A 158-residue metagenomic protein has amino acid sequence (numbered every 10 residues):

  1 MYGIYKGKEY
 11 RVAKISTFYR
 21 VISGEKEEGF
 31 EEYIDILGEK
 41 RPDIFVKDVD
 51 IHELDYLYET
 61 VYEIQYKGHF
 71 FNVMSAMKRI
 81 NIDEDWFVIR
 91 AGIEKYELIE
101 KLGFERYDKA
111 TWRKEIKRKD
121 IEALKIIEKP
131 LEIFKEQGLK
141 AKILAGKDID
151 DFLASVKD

Functional and structural regions predicted by a protein language model:
M1-D158: Short, surface-exposed polybasic-aromatic patches that bind anionic ligands, especially phosphate groups
